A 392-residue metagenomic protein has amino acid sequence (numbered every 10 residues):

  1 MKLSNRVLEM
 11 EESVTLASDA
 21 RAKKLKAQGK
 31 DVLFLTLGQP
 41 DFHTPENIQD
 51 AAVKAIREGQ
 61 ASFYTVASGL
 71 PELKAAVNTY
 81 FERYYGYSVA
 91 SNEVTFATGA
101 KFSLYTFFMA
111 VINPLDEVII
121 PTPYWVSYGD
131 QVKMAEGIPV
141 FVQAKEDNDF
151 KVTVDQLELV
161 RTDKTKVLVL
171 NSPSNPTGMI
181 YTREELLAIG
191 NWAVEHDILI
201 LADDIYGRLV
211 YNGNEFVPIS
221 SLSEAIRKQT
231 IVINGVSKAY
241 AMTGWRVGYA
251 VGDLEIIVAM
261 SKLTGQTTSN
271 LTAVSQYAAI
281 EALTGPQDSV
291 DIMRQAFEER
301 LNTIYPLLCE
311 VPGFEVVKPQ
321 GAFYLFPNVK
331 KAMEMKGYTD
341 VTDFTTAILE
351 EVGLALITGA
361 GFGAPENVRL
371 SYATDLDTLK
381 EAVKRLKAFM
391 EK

Functional and structural regions predicted by a protein language model:
K2-G99, T106, A282-G285, K392: N-terminal small-domain helix-loop-helix segment of the aminotransferase-like
S18, L35, A52, V77 (+15 more regions): Generic structural signal for small/hydrophobic residues in well-ordered secondary structure, especially within
L25-Q28, A135, E195-H196, I226 (+2 more regions): Helix C-cap/helix->beta junction micro-motif
S91-N92, M109-L170, R183: PLP-dependent aminotransferase-like
K145-N214: Active-site phosphate-binding strand-loop segment of PLP-dependent enzymes
L159, G337-T339, D343-L356, A360-K392: PLP-dependent enzyme catalytic core of the Aspartate aminotransferase-like
E224-E298, N302-L307, V311, M390: Conserved core segment of the aminotransferase class I/II
I280, Q295-I304, V316-A332, E366: Conserved glycine-rich beta-strand-loop-beta hairpin in the small C-terminal domain of fold type I
